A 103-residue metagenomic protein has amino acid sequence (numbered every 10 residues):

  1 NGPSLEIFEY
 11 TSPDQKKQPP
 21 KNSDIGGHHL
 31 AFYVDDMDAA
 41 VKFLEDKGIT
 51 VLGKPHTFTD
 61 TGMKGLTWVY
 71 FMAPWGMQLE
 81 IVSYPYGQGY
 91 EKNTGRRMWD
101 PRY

Functional and structural regions predicted by a protein language model:
N1: Short, structured active-site "lid" loops
L5, F32, D38-Y103: Vicinal oxygen chelate
E9: Pocket-edge structural micro-motifs
P13-D14: Amide-forming acyltransferase catalytic core, primarily the GNAT-like/NAT-type and related acyltransferase folds
P20-N22: Short consensus segments that form the blades of beta-propeller domains, in both extracellular/periplasmic
G27-H28: Eukaryotic phosphotyrosine signaling hubs
